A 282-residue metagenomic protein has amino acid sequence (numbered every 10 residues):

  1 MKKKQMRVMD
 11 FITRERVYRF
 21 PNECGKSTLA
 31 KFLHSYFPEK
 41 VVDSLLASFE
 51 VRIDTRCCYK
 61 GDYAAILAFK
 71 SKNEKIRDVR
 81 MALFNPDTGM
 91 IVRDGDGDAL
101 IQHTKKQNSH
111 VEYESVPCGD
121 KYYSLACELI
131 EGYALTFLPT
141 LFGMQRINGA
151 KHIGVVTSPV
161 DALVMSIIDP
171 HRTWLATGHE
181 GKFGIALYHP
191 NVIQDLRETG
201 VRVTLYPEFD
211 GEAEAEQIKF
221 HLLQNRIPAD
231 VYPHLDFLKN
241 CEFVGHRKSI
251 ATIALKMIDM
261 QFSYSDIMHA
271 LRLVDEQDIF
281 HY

Functional and structural regions predicted by a protein language model:
M1-R77, I147, M268-Y282: TOPRIM metal-binding catalytic domain and adjacent DNA-binding surface shared by DnaG-type primases
C24, C57-C58, C118, C127 (+1 more regions): Generic recognition of cysteine residues
I66-E198: Phosphate-handling DNA/RNA-contact segment within nucleic-acid enzymes
G89, A150-K151, P159-Y282: TOPRIM fold recognition
